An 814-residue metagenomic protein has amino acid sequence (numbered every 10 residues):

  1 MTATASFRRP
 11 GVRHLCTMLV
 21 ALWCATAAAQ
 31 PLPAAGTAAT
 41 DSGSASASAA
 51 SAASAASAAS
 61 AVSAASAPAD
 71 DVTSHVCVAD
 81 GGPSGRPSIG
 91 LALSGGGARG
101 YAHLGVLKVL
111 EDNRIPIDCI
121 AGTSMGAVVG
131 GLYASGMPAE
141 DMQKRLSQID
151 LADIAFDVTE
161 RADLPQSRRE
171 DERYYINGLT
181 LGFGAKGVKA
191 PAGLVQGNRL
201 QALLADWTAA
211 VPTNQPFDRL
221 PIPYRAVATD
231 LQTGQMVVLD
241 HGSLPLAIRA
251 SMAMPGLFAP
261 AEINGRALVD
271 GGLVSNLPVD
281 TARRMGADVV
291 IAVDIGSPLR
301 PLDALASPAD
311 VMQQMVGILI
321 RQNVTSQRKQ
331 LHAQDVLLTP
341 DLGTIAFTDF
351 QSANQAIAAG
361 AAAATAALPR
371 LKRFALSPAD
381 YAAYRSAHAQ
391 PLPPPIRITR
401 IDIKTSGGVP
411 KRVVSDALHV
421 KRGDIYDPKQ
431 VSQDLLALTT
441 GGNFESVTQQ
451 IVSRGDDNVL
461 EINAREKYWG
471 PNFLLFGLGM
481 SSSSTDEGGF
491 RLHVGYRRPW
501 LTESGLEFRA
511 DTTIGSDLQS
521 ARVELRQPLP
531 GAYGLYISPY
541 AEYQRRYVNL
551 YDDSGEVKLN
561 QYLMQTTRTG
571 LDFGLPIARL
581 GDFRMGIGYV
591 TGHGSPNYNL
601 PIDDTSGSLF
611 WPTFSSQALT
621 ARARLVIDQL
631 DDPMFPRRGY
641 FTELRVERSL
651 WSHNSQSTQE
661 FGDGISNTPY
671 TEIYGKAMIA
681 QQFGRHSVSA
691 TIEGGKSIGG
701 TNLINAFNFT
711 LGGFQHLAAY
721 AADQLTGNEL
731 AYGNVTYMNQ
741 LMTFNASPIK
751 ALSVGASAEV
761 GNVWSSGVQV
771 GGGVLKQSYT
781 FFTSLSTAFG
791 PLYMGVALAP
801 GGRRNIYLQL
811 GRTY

Functional and structural regions predicted by a protein language model:
M1-G11: N-terminal secretory signal peptides that target proteins for export/translocation
H14-A27: Bacterial N-terminal signal peptides
A29-A49, S60-A121, G131-L436, T440-V447 (+2 more regions): Patatin-like phospholipase
G122, G126: Gly/Ala-rich beta-loop-alpha elbow adjacent to hydrolase catalytic centers
P138, S147, T229-Q232, G242-L244 (+19 more regions): Solvent-exposed coil/turn segments that connect beta secondary-structure elements in extracytoplasmic/periplasmic
R300-L302, K372-A389, Y589-V590, G639-T642 (+2 more regions): Acidic/histidine-enriched alpha-helical segments
P428-D434, N443-R624, T710-L711, Q715 (+2 more regions): Gram-negative/organellar outer-membrane beta-barrel architecture
T440, S446-T448, V459-E461, F473-S483 (+4 more regions): C-terminal outer-membrane beta-barrel translocator/porin domains of Gram-negative envelope proteins and their
